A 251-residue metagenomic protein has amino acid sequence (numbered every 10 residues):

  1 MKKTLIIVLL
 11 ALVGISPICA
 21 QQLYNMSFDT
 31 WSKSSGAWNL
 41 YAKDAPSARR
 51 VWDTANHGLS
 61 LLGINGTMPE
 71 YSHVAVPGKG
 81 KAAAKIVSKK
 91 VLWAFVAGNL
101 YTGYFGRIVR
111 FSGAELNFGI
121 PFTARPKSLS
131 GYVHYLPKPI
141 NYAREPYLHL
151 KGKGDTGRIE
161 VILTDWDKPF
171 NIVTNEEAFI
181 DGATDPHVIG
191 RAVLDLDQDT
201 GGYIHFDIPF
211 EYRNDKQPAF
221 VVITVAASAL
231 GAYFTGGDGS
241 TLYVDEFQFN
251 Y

Functional and structural regions predicted by a protein language model:
M1-Q22: Bacterial Sec-dependent N-terminal signal peptides
K2-I7, L116, L148-L150, G231: Short, well-ordered helical secondary-structure segments
A11, I15, K33, W38 (+3 more regions): Generic marker of "main functional regions" within proteins
Q21-S130, G152-R213, P218-N250: Aromatic (Trp/Tyr/Phe) and Gly/Pro-enriched flexible surface segments
V133-L150: Short amphipathic, basic-aromatic surface patches that mediate peripheral association with negatively charged
